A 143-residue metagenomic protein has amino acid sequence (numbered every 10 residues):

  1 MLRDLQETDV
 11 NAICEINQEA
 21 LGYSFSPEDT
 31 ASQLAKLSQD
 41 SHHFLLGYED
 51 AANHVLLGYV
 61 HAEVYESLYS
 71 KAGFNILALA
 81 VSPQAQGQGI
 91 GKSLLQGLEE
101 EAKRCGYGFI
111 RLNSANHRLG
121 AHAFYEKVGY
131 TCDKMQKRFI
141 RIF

Functional and structural regions predicted by a protein language model:
D4-A72, L77, L95-Q96: Acetyl-CoA-dependent GNAT
L5, L79-V81, S114, Y130: Hydrophobic adenine-recognition pocket in adenosine-nucleotide-binding enzymes
H42-H43, K134-R138: Short hydrophobic/aromatic beta-strand or adjacent loop that forms the aromatic wall/cage of a ligand/substrate-binding
V81, G87-E100, A123, K127: Conserved acetyl-CoA-binding loop-helix of GNAT-fold acetyltransferases
L95, A102-S114: Conserved GNAT acetyl-CoA-binding A-motif
R111-A121, I140-F143: Conserved beta-strand-loop-alpha-helix junction that forms the acyl-donor binding cleft
E126-M135: Conserved acetyl-CoA-binding loop of GNAT-fold acetyltransferases
